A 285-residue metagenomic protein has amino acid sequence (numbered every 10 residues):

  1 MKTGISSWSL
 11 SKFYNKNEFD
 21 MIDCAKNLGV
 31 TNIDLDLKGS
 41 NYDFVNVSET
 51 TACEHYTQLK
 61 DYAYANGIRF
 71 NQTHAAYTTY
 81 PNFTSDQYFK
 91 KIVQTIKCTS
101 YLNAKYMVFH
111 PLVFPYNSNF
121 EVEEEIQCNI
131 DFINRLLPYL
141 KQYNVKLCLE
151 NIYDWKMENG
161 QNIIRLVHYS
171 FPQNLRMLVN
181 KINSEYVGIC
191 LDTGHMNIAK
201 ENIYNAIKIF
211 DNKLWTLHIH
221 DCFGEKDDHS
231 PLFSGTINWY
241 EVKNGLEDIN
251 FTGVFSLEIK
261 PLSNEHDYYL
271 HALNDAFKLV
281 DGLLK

Functional and structural regions predicted by a protein language model:
M1-T31, Y64, F89, K97 (+3 more regions): Histidine-acidic metal/acid-base catalytic patches
T31-N32, R69, K105, K146 (+1 more regions): Residue-level detector of anion-binding/catalytic polar loops
D34, Q72, V108, C148 (+2 more regions): Conserved beta-strand positions in the central sheet of alpha/beta enzyme cores
D34-Q58, N117: Glycine-rich, proline-tolerant flexible connector loops at the mouths of alpha/beta enzymes
L37-D43, T79-Y80, V113-N117, D154-K156 (+2 more regions): Conserved radical SAM core fold
V45-T50, E123, I164-R165, H229-F233: Short glycine-enriched, charge-decorated loop/helix-capping segments at active-site entrances that position
Y56-Q58, Y62-N66, P81-G188, I198: Active-site acidic/histidine proton-transfer and metal-coordination neighborhood in alpha/beta enzyme cores
A75, H110-L112, E150-Y153, T193 (+1 more regions): Short, well-ordered beta-to-alpha junction loops that form the rim of enzyme active sites and present histidine/acidic
